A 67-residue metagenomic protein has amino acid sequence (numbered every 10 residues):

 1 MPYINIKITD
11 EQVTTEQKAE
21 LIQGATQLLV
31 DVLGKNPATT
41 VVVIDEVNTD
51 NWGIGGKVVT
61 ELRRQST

Functional and structural regions predicted by a protein language model:
P2-T67: A domain-level signal for the structural core that forms small-molecule/cofactor-binding pockets and catalytic centers
